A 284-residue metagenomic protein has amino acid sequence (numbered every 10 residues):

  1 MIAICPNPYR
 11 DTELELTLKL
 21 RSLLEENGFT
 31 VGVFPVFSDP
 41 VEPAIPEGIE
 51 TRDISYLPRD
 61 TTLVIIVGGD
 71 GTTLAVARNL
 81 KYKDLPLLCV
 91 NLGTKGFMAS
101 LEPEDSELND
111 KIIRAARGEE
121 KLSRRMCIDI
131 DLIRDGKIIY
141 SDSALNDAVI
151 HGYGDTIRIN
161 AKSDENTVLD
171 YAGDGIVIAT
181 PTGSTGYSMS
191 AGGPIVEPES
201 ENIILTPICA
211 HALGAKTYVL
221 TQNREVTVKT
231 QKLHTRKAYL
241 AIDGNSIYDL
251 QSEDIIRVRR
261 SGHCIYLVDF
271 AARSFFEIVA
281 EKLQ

Functional and structural regions predicted by a protein language model:
M1-L63, V67, A75, P103-K121 (+1 more regions): ATP/NTP phosphate-donor binding region
N7, I65, G69, N91 (+2 more regions): A residue-level signal for conserved active-site and pocket-lining positions in enzyme catalytic cores
Y9, G69-T72, K95, T182-S184: Short glycine-rich anion-binding loops that position phosphate/pyrophosphate groups of nucleotides and phosphorylated
E13-L14, G71-V76, T185-S190: Short glycine/serine/threonine-rich phosphate/pyrophosphate-binding segments that cradle anionic phosphate groups
A75, L80-L92, F97: Gly/Ser-rich helix-loop-strand patches that form or flank binding pockets for ribonucleotide-derived cofactors
G93-D174: Catalytic core of DAGKc-family lipid kinases
I150, S163-V168, K216-Q284: ATP/nucleoside-binding phosphotransfer catalytic cores, i.e., glycine-rich phosphate-binding loops
L169-G214: Gly/Ser/Thr-rich active-site loops/lids in small-molecule metabolic enzymes that frequently grip phosphoryl groups
